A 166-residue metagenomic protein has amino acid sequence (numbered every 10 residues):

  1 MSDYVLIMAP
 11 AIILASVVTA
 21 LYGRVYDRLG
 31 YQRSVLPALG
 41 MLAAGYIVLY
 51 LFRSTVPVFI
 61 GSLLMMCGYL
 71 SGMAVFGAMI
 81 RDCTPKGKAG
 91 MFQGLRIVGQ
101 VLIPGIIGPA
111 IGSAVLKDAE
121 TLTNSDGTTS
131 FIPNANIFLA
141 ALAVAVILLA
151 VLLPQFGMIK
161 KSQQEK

Functional and structural regions predicted by a protein language model:
V18-G30, L116: Helix-to-loop junctions at the C-terminal end of transmembrane segments in multipass secondary transporters
D27-L39: Cytoplasmic membrane-interface "Motif A"-like loop-to-helix N-cap segments of 12-TM Major Facilitator Superfamily
G40-R53: C-terminal ends and interior cores of transmembrane alpha-helices in multi-pass membrane transporters/permeases
Y50-S62: Helix-loop junctions at membrane interfaces in 12-TM secondary transporters
S71-P85: Intracellular juxtamembrane helix-capping segments at the cytosolic ends of symmetry-related transmembrane helices
A89-T121: A late C-terminal transmembrane helix in Major Facilitator Superfamily
L116-V144: A membrane-interface helix-boundary motif in multi-pass transporters
N134-K166: Multi-pass alpha-helical transporter architecture, strongest for 12-TM Major Facilitator/SLC carriers used
